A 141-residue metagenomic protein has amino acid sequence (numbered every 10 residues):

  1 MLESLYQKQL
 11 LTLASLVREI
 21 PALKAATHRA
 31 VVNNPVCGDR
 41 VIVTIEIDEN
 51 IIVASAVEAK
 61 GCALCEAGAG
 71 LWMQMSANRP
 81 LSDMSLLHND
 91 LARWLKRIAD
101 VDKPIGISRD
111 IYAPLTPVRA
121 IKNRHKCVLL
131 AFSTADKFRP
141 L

Functional and structural regions predicted by a protein language model:
M1-I20, S82-L141: C-terminal binding/interaction regions
L16, I20-S55, A59: Structured beta-strand/loop patches that form or line metal/cofactor-binding pockets in enzymes
A25-H28, C37, V41, V57 (+3 more regions): Short capping/connector residues at structural and topological boundaries
V53, S76-L86: Phosphate-handling active-site elements
G61-G68: Short, thiol/selenol-centered motifs that function as redox-active sites or metal-ligating centers
G68-N78: Alpha-helical support elements that line or immediately flank enzyme active sites and cofactor-binding pockets
